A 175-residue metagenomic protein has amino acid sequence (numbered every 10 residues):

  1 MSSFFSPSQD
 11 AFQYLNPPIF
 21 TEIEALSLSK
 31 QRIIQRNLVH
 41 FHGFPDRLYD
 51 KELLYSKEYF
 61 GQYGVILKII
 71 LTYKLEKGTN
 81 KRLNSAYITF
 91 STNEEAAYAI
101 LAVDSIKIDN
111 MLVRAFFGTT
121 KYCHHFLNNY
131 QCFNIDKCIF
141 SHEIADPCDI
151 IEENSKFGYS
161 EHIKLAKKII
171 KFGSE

Functional and structural regions predicted by a protein language model:
M1-E175: Cys/His Zn-binding finger modules involved in RNA regulation
